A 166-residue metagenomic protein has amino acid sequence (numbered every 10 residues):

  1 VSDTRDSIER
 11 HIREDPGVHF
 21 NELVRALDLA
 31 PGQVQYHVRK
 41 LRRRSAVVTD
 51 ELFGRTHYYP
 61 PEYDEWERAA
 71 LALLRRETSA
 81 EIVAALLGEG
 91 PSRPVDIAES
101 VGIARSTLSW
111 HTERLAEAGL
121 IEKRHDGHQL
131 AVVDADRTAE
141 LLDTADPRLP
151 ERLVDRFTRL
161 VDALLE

Functional and structural regions predicted by a protein language model:
V1, S7-R10, E14, K40 (+2 more regions): Long, low-complexity, charge-rich intrinsically disordered regions
V1-P31, Q35-H37: DNA-contacting interfaces and partner/effector-binding or oligomerization modules in DNA-centric proteins
V1-R5, H19, T49-T78, R93 (+1 more regions): Short, cationic-aromatic polyanion-contact patches
E14, G32-V34, R43-S45, R55-T56: N-terminal leader/targeting segments and the first structural element of proteins
D28, V34, V38, D50-Y59 (+1 more regions): N-terminal functional module detector in eukaryotic proteins
L29-K40, G102-E117: Short amphipathic alpha-helical interaction segments
V47-V48, I121: A short linear hydrophobic-aromatic micro-motif
W66-S106, A139-E166: Amphipathic alpha-helical dimerization/coiled-coil segments that flank or bridge DNA-binding/regulatory modules
